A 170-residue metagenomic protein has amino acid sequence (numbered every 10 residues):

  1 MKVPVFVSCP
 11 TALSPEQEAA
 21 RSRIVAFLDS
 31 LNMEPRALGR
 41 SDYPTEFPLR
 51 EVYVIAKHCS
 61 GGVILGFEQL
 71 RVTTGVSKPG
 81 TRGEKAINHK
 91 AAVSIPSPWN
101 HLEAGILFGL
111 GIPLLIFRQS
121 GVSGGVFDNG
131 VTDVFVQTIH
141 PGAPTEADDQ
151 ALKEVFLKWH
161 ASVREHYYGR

Functional and structural regions predicted by a protein language model:
M1-G62: Conserved N-terminal substructure of TIR/SEFIR domains
C9-A12, F67-E68, P141: Structural motif
P15, R71-T73, S123-F127: Short catalytic/ligand-binding loop motif for oxyanion handling, primarily in non-cytosolic enzymes, centered on
S41-F108: TIR-domain catalytic/interaction hotspot
P48, I116-V131: Glycine-rich, charge-decorated loop segments at or immediately adjacent to ligand/cofactor-binding or catalytic sites
V63-L65, L114-R118: Short hydrophobic alpha-helical runs that function as membrane-insertion/retention elements
G124-R170: C-terminal interaction surface of TIR/SEFIR-family domains
